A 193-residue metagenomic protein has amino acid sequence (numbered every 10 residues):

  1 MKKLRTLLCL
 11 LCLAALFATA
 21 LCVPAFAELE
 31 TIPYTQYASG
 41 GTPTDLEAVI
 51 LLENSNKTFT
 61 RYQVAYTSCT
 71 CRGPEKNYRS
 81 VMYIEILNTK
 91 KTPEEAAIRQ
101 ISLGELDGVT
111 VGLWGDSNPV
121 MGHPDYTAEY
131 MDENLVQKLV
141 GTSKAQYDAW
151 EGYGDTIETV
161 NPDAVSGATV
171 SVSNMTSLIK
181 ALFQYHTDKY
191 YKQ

Functional and structural regions predicted by a protein language model:
M1-L11: Bacterial N-terminal signal peptides that target proteins for export
L7, L16, G154-D155: General secondary-structure edge motif
L10-A20: Bacterial N-terminal signal peptides
C22-P24: N-terminal signal peptide c-region/cleavage motif recognized by signal peptidases
F26-Q193: Flexible, solvent-exposed loop/hinge segments and secondary-structure transition points
